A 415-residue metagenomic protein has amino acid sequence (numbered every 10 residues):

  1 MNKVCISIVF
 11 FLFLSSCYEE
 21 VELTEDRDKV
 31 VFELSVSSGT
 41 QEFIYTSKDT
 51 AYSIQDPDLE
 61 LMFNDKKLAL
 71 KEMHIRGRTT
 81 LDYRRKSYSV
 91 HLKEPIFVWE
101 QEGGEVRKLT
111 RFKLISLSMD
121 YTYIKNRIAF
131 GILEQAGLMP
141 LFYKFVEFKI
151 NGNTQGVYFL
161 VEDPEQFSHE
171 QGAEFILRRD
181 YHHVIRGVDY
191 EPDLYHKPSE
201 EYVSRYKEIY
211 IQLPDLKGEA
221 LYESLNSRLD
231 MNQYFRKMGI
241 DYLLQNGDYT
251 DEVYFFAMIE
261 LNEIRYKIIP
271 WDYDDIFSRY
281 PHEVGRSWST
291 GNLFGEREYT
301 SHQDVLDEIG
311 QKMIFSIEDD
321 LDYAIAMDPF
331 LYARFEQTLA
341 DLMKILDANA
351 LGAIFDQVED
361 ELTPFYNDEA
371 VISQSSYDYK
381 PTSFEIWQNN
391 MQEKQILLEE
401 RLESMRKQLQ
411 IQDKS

Functional and structural regions predicted by a protein language model:
N2-I8: Sec-dependent signal peptide recognition, specifically the positively charged N-region followed immediately by
L14-S16: C-terminal motif of bacterial Sec signal peptides marking the signal peptidase cleavage site
Y18-E20: Bacterial signal peptide processing site
Y45-K48, E100-G103, K125, Y158-L160 (+4 more regions): Short, solvent-exposed loop/turn and secondary-structure capping segments
L59-S116: Conserved oxyanion/phosphate-binding beta-strand-loop segments in alpha/beta enzyme cores
K66-L68, Y83, I211-T250, A257-M258 (+1 more regions): Middle-to-C-terminal accessory/interaction subdomains
I96-F97, L109, S116, L138-L141 (+1 more regions): Internal "kinase-insert"/substrate-recognition segments embedded within catalytic cores of ATP-dependent enzymes
S118-L138: A conserved alpha-helical element in kinase catalytic cores
